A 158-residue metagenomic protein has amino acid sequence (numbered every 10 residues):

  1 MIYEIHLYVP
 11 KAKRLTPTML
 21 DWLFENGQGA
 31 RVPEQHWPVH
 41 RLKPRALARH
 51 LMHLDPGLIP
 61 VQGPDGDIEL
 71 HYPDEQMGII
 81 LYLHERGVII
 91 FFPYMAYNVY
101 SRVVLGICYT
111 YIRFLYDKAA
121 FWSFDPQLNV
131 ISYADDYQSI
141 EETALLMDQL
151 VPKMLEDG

Functional and structural regions predicted by a protein language model:
M1-G158: Acidic (Asp/Glu-rich) sequence patches and key acidic residues that form negatively charged surfaces used
